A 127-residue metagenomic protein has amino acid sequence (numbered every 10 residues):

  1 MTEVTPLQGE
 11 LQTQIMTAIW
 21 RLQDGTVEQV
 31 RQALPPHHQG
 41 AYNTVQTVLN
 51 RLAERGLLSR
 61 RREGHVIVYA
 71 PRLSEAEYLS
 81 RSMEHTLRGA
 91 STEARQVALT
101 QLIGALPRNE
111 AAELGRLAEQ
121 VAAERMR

Functional and structural regions predicted by a protein language model:
Q8-L11, E63-S82: Short, cationic-aromatic polyanion-contact patches
E10-A18, Q29: Pre-recognition alpha-helix immediately N-terminal to the DNA-recognition helix within helix-turn-helix or winged-helix
I19-Q23: Short helix-to-turn junction characteristic of helix-turn-helix DNA-binding domains, especially the helix
G25-L34: Short acidic, hydrophobic short linear motifs in intrinsically disordered regions
Q46-N50: Short, hydrophobic-biased segments on the C-terminal half of alpha helices that form "recognition helices"
G56: Glycine-centered, phosphate/nucleic-acid-interacting loop/turn motifs that mediate DNA/RNA or nucleotide
R60: Short beta-strand "wing" residues that participate in macromolecule-binding interfaces
S82-A123: Amphipathic alpha-helical dimerization/coiled-coil segments that flank or bridge DNA-binding/regulatory modules
